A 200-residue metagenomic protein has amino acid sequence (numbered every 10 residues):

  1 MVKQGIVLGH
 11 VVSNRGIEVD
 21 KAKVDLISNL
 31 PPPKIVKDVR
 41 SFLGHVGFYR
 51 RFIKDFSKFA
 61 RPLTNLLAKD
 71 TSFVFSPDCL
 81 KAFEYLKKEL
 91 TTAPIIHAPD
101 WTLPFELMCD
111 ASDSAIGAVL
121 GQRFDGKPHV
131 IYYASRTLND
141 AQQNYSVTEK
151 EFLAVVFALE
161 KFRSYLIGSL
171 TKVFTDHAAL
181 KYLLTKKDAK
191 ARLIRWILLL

Functional and structural regions predicted by a protein language model:
M1-L103, A178-A179: C-terminal reverse transcriptase regions that engage the nucleic-acid substrate
V7, P104, A115, V130 (+1 more regions): Conserved catalytic motifs of the protein kinase core domain
L103-A111: Two-metal-ion RNase H-like nuclease active-site motif
D110-S114, D176: A short acidic Gly-Thr/Ser loop motif
D113-Q122: Acidic, metal-ligating active-site segments
G121, V156-L199: RNase H catalytic domain
G126-L153, A178-T185: A short, polar/acidic, helix/strand-boundary loop motif
